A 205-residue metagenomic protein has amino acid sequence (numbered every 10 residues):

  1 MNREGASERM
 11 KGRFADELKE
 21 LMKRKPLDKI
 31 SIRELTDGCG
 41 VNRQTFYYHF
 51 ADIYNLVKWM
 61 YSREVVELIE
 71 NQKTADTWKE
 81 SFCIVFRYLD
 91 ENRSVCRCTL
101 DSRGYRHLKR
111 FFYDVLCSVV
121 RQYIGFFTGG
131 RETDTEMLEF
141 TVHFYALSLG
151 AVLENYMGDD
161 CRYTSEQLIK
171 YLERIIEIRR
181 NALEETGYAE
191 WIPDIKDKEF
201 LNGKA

Functional and structural regions predicted by a protein language model:
M1-K25, K29-A205: Alpha-helical bundle regulatory/interaction domains
